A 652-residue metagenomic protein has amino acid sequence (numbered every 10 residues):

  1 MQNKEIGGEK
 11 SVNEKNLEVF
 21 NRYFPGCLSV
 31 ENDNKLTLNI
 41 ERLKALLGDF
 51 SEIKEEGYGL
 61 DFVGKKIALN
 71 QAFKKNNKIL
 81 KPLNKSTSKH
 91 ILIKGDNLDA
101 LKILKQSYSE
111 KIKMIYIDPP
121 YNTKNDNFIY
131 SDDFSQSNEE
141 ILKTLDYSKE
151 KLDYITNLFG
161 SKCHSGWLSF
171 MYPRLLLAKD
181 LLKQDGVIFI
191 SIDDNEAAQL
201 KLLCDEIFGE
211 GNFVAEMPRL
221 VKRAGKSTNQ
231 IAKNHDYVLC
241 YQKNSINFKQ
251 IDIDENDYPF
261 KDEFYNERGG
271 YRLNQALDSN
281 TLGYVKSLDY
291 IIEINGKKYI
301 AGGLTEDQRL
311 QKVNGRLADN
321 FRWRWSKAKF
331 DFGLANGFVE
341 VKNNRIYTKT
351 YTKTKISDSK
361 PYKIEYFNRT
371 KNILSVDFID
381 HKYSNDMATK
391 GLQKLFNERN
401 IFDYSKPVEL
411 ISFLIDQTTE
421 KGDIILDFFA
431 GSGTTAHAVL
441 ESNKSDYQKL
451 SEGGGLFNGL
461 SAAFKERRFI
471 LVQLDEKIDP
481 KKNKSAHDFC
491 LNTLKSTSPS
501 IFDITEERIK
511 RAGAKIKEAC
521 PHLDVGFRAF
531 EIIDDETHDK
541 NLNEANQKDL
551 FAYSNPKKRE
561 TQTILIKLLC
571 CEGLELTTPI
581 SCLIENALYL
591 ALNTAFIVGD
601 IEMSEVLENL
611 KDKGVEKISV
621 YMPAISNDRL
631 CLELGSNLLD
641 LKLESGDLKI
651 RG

Functional and structural regions predicted by a protein language model:
M1-Y116, Y121-P173, E452-G453, S496 (+3 more regions): DnaQ-like (DEDDh/DEDDy) 3′-5′ exonuclease domain used for proofreading and 3′-end trimming on nucleic acids
E5-G7, S11-N21, C27-L38, F50 (+5 more regions): SAM-dependent methyltransferase catalytic region
K111-V187, N195, H235-D236, D252-L282 (+5 more regions): SAM-dependent methyltransferase catalytic-core segment centered on the flexible catalytic loop and adjoining short
K151-T156, G160, G166, N212-R219 (+3 more regions): Cysteine-dependent PTP/DSP-like catalytic domain, specifically the C-terminal lobe
M171, Q184-D185, D194-E255: Signature of N6-adenine DNA methyltransferases within the class I
N244-Q393, N397: Active-site-adjacent helix-turn-beta-strand microarchitecture at beta-sheet edges that either contains or buttresses
G422-F429: Conserved class I S-adenosyl-L-methionine
A545-Q547, R559, T563, K567-G652: Conserved NTP phosphate-binding and transfer environment spanning the P-loop NTPase/kinase superfamily
